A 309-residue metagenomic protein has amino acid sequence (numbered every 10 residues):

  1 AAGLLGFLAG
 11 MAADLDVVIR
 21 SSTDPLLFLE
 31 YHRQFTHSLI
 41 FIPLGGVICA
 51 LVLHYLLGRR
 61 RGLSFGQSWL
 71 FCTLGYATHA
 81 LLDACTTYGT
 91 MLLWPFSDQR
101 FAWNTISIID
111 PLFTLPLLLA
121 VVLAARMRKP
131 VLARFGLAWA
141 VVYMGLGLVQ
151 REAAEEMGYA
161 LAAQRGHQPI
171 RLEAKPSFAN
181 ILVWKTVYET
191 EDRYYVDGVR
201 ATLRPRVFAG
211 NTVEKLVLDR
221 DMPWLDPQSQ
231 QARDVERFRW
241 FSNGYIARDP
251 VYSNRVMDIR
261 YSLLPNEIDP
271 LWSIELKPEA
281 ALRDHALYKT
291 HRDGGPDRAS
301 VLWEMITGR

Functional and structural regions predicted by a protein language model:
A1-E156, A160-P176: N-terminal membrane-targeting hydrophobic helices
I170, V183-R309: Extracytosolic and intramembrane catalytic regions of membrane-associated proteins in envelope/secretory systems
N180: Short, surface-exposed binding/anchoring microloops in extracellular/periplasmic proteins
